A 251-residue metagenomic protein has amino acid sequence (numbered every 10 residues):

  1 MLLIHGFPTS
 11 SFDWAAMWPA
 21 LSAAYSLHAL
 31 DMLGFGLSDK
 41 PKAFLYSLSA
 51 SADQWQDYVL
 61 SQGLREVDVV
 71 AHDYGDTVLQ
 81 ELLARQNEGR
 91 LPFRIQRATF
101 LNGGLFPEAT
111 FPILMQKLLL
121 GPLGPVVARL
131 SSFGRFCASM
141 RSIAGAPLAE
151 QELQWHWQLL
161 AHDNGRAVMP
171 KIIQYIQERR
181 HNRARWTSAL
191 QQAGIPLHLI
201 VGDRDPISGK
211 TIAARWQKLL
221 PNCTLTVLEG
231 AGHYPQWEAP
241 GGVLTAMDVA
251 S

Functional and structural regions predicted by a protein language model:
M1-L37: Conserved HGGG/HGGXW glycine-rich cap/lid loop of the alpha/beta-hydrolase fold
H28-A71, A84, L91, T245: Active-site loop/oxyanion-hole signature of alpha/beta-hydrolase fold enzymes
R65-T110: Conserved hydrolase catalytic core segment
F106-A109, L130-Q191: Conserved alpha/beta-hydrolase catalytic His-Asp/Glu region
E152, W186-T187, I195, G209-K218: Short alpha-helix in the alpha/beta-hydrolase fold that links the catalytic acid
A193, L199-V201: Short beta-strand/loop motif that positions the catalytic acidic residue of the alpha/beta-hydrolase fold
R204-S208: Acidic catalytic loop of the alpha/beta-hydrolase fold
L228-L244: Catalytic histidine-centered segment of alpha/beta-hydrolase-like enzymes
